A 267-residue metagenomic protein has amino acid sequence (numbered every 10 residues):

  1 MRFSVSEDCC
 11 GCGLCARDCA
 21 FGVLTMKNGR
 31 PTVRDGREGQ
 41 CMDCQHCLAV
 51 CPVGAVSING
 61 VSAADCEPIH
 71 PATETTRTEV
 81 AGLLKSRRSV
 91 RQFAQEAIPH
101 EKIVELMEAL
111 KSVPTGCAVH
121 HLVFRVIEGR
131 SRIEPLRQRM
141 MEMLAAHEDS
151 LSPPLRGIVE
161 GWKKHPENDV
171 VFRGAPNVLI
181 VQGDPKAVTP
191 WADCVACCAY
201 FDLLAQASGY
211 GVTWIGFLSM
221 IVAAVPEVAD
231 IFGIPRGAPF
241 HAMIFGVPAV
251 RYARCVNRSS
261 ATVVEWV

Functional and structural regions predicted by a protein language model:
F3, L14-R30, H46-A63: Iron-sulfur cluster-binding cysteine motifs and their immediate structural context in ferredoxin-like electron-transfer
C10, L106, L110, N177-L179 (+2 more regions): Small-aliphatic-rich amphipathic alpha-helix that forms the alpha element of a beta-alpha
G29-M42: Short linker/helix segments within small regulatory modules
G39-A55, T75-S86: Short Fe-S-cluster ligation motifs
P68-K111: Extended interfacial segments that mediate partner engagement and assembly in macromolecular machines
E105-C117, L122-F124: Non-catalytic interaction/regulatory modules that flank or connect domains
R125-C194: Glycine/small-residue-rich phosphate/adenosyl-binding loop
K164-P166, R236-V267: C-terminal helix-cap and adjacent tail motif
